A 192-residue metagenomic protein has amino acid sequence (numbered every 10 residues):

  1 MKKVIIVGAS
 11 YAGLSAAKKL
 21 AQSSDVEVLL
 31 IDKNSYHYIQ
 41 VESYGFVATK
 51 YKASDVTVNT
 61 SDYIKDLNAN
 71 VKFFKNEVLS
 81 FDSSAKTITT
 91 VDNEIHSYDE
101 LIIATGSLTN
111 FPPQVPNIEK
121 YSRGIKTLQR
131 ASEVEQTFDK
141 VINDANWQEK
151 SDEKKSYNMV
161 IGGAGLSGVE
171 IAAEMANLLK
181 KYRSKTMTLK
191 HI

Functional and structural regions predicted by a protein language model:
M1, V71-N158: FAD-binding core/adjacent interface of flavoenzyme oxidoreductases
M1-K72, M159, L166-I192: Beta1-alpha1 glycine-rich phosphate/pyrophosphate-binding loop at the start of Rossmann-like nucleotide-binding domains
A9, E94, T127, A164-G165: Short beta->alpha junction loops/turns
